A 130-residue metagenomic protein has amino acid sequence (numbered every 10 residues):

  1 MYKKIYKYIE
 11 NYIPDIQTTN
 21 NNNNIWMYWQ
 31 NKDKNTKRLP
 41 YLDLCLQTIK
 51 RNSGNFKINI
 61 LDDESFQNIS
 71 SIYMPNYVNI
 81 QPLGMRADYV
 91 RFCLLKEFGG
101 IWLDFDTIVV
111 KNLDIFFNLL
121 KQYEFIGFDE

Functional and structural regions predicted by a protein language model:
M1-Y73: N-terminal anchoring/stem segment of glycosyltransferases
I5, I58-I60, V78, V90 (+1 more regions): Extended aliphatic helical segments
W26-Y28, Y77, Y89, W102: Aromatic side chains
D62, N76, N112-F116: Short, solvent-exposed coil/turn linker segments
S71-R86: Conserved interaction-surface patches within small, structured recognition/assembly domains
L83-E130: GT-A fold catalytic core of metal-dependent nucleotide-sugar glycosyltransferases, centered on the diacidic
